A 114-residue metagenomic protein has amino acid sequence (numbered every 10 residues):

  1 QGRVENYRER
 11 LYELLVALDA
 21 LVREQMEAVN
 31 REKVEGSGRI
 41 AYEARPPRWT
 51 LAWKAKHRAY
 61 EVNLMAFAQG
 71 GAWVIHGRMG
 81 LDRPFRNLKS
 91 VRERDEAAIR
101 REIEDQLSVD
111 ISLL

Functional and structural regions predicted by a protein language model:
Q1-S37: Contiguous, amphipathic alpha-helical segments that mediate oligomerization or scaffolding in large protein assemblies
G2-Y12, V16, E43-P47, N63 (+2 more regions): A composition-driven signal for long, intrinsically disordered, charge-rich low-complexity tracts
E35-R58: Ser/Thr-rich, low-complexity intrinsically disordered terminal regions
T50-R101, D105, V109: Intrinsically disordered, low-complexity regulatory segments enriched in Ser/Thr/Pro and charged residues
D110-L114: Extended, compositionally biased alpha-helical segments that mediate assembly or anchoring
